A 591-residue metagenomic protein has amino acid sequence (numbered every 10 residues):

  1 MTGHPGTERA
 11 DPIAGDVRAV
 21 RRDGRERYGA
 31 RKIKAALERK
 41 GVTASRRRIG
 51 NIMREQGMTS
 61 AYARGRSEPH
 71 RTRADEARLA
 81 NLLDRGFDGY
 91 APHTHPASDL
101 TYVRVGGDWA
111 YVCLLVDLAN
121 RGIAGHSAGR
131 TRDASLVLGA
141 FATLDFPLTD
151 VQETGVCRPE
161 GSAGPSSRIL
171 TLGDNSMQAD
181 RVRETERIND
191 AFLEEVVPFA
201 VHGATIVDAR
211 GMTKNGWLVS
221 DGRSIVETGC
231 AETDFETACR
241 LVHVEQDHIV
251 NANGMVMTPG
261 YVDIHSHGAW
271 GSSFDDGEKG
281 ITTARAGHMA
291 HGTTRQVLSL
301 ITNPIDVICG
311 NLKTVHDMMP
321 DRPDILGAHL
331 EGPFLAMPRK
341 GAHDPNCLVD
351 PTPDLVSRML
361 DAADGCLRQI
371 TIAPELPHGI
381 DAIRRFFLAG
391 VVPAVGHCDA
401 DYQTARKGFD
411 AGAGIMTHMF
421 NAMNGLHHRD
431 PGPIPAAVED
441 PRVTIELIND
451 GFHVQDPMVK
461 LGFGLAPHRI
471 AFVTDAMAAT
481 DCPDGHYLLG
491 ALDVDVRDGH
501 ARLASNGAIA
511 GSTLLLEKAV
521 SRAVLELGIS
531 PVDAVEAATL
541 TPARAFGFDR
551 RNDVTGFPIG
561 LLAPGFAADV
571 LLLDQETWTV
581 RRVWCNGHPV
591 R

Functional and structural regions predicted by a protein language model:
M1-S176: Charged DNA-binding/catalytic regions of mobile-element recombinases
P96, L114, E153-G155, G260-V262 (+3 more regions): Residue-level marker for buried hydrophobic side chains located in beta-strands that build the well-ordered beta-sheet
Q178-H202, I206-M257: Histidine-rich, glycine-flanked metal-binding segment
A252-V307: Metal-associated gating/positioning segment near the N- to mid-region
R285-C366: Divalent-metal coordination cores built from histidine and acidic residues
L330, F386, M416, A523 (+1 more regions): Conserved, mostly hydrophobic/aromatic
S357, D361-D484: Active-site core of metal-dependent hydrolases
G432-I445, F463-A476, T480-L573: His/Asp/Glu-enriched, well-ordered alpha-helical/loop segment that forms or immediately abuts the divalent-metal
